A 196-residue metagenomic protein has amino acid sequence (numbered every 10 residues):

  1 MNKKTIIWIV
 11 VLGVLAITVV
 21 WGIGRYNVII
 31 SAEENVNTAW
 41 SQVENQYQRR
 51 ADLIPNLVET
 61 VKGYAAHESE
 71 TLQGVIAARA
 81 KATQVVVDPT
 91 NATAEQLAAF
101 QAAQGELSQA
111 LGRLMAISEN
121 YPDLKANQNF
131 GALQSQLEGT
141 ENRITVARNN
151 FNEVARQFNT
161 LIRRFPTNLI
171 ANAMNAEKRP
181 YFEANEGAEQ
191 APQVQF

Functional and structural regions predicted by a protein language model:
M1-F196: A helix-centric hydrophobic-segment signal that preferentially recognizes long, alpha-helical stretches used
